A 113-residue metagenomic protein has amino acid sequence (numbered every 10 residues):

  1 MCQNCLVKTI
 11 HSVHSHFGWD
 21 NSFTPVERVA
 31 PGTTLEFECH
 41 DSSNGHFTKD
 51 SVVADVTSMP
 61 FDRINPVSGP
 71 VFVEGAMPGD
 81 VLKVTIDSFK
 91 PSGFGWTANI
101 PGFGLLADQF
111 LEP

Functional and structural regions predicted by a protein language model:
C2-P113: N-terminal, charged/glycine-rich beta-strand/loop interface patches
